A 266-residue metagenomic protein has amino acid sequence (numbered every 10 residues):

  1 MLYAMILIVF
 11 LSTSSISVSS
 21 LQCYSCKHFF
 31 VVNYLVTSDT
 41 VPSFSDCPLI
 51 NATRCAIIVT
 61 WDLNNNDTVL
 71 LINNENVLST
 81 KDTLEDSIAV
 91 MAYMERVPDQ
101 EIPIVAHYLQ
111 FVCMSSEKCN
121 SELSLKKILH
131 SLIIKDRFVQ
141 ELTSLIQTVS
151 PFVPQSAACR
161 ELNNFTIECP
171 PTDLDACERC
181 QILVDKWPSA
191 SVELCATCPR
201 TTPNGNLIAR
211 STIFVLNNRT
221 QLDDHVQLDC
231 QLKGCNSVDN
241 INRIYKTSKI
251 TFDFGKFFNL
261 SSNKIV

Functional and structural regions predicted by a protein language model:
L2-Q22: Cleavable N-terminal signal peptides of Sec/SRP-targeted secreted and luminal proteins
V18-V266: Disulfide-rich, cysteine-dense mature extracellular segments of secreted or cell-surface proteins
